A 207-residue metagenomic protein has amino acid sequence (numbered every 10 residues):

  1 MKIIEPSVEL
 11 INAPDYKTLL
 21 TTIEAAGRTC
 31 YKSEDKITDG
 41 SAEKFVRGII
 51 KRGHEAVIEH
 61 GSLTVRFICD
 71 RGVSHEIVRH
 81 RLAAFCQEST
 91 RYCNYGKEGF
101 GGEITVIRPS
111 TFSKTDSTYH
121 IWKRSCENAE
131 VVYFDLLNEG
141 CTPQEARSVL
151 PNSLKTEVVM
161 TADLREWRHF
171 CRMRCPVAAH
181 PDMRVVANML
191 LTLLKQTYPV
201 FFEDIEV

Functional and structural regions predicted by a protein language model:
M1-V207: Family-specific signature for flavin-dependent thymidylate synthase
